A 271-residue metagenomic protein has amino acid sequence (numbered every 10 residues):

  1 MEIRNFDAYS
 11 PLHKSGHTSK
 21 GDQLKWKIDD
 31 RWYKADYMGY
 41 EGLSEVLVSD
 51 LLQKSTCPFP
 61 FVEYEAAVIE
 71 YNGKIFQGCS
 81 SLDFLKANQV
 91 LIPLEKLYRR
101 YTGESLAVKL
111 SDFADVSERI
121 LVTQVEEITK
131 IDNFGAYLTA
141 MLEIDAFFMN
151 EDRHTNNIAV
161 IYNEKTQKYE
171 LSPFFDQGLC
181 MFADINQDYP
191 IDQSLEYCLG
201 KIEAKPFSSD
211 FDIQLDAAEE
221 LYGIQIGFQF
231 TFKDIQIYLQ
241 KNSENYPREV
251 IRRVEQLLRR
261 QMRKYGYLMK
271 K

Functional and structural regions predicted by a protein language model:
M1-E104: Conserved ATP-binding subdomain of kinase catalytic cores across diverse folds
I28, Y33, Y64, S81 (+4 more regions): Generic structural hydrophobic/aromatic packing signal, biased to beta-strands
D36-Y37, T166-K271: C-terminal catalytic region of ATP-dependent kinase domains
E41, E45, Y137, E151-H154 (+1 more regions): Active-site-proximal structural scaffolding
P58-F59, D132, G178, L268: Short coil/loop linkers at secondary-structure junctions
V62-Y71, H154-E164, K271: Short alpha-helical "patches" and their helix-cap loops
D83-L142, N245, E249-R253, K264-Y265 (+1 more regions): ATP-dependent phospho-/nucleotidyl transfer catalytic cores
S117-M181: Conserved kinase catalytic-core segment
